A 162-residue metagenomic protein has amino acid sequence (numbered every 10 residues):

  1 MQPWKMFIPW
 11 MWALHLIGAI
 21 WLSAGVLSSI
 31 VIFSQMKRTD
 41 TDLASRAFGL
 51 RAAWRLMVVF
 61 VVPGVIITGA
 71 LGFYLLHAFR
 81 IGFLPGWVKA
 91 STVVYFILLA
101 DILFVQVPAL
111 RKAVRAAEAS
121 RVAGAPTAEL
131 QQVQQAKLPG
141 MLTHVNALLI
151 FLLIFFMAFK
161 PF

Functional and structural regions predicted by a protein language model:
M1-F162: Polytopic transmembrane helical bundles with strong interfacial aromatic enrichment
